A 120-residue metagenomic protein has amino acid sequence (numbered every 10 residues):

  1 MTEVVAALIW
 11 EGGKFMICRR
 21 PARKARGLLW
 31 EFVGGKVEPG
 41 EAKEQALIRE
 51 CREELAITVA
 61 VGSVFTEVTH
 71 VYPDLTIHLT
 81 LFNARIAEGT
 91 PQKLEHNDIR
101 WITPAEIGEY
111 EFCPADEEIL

Functional and structural regions predicted by a protein language model:
M1-M16, K36: Conserved N-terminal beta-strand and adjoining loop/helix that marks the start of the Nudix/MutT-like hydrolase domain
E3-V5, G13, I77-T80, N97: Change "...and in nucleic-acid phosphodiester-cleaving endonucleases..." to "...and in nucleic-acid processing enzymes
I9-W10, I17, I86, W101: Conserved hydrophobic "DFG−1" position in protein kinase catalytic cores
K14-E53: Conserved Nudix-box catalytic region and its N-terminal flanking loop in Nudix hydrolases and closely related
K24-A25, L29, L75, L81 (+1 more regions): Nudix hydrolase/Nudix homology domain
L47-R52, V64, F82, I99 (+1 more regions): Hydrophobic packing within well-folded, soluble alpha/beta domains
E54-V61: Short secondary-structure junctions
T58, T66-T90, R100: Active-site-adjacent beta-strand/loop module that shapes the phosphate/pyrophosphate-binding cleft
